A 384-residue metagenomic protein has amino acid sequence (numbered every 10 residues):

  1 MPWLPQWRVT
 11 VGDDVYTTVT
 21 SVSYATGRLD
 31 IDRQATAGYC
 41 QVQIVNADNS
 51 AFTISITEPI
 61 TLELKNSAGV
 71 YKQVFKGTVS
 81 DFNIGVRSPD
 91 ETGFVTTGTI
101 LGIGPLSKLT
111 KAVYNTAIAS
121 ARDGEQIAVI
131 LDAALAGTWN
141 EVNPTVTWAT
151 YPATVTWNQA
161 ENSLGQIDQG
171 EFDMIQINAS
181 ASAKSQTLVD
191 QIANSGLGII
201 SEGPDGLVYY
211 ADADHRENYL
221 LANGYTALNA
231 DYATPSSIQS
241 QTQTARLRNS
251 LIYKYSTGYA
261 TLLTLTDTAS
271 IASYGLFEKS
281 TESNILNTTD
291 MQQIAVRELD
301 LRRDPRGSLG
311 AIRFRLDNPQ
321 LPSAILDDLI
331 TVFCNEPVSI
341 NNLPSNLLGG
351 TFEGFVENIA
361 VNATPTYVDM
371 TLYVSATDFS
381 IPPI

Functional and structural regions predicted by a protein language model:
M1-Y16, A119, G124, A128 (+3 more regions): Acidic, small/polar-enriched beta strand-loop surface segments
P2-R8, D14, D32-Y39, V45-A160 (+1 more regions): Surface-exposed cap/loop segments at beta↔alpha junctions
T10, V22-E58, S308-P337: Acidic, glycine-rich low-complexity segments with interspersed aromatic residues
Y24-I31, F82-P89, S273-F277, N362-T364: Short, surface-exposed linear segments at secondary-structure transitions and domain or protein termini
A25-G27, G38, T57, K65 (+5 more regions): Glycine-centered flexibility motif
R28-L29, D48-A51, N66-K72, S185-L188 (+3 more regions): Intrinsically disordered, low-complexity segments enriched in polar/charged residues with Gly/Pro, especially when
Y71, S88-Q243: Charged- and aromatic-enriched interaction segments used to assemble and dock large macromolecular complexes
